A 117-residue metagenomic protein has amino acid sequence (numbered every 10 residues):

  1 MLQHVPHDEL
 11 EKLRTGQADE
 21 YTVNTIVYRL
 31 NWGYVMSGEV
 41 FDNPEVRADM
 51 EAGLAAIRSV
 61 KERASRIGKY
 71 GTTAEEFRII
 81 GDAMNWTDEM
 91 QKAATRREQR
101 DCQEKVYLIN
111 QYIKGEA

Functional and structural regions predicted by a protein language model:
M1-Q17, E45-G71, K105-G115: Short, flexible domain-boundary/linker segments around small modular repeats
M1-V40: Short terminal alpha-helical segments
N31-G38, R58, E62, G81-D88: Alpha-helical repeat scaffolds in large eukaryotic proteins
F41-A48, A94-Q99: HEAT/armadillo-like alpha-solenoid scaffolds in large eukaryotic assembly and transport factors
G71-A117: Amphipathic alpha-helical binding modules
